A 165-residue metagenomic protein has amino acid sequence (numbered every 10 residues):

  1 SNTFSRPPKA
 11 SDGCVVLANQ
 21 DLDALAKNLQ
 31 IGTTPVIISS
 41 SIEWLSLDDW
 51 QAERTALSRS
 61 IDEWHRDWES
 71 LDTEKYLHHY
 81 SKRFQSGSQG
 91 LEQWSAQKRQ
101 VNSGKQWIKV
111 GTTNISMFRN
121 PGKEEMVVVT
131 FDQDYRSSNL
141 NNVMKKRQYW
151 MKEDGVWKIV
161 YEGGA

Functional and structural regions predicted by a protein language model:
S1-D62: Exported/periplasmic cell-wall-interacting domains
N2, N19-Q20, S41-W44, I115 (+3 more regions): Solvent-exposed coil/turn segments that connect beta secondary-structure elements in extracytoplasmic/periplasmic
G32-T34, T73, V156: Loop/turn elements at helix/coil->beta-strand transitions in domains of secreted/extracellular proteins
W64, Y76, W94, V129 (+1 more regions): Hydrophobic pocket/interface hotspot
S70-R83: Short, well-ordered alpha-helical segments enriched in acidic and aromatic residues
G87-W94: Short, charge-rich amphipathic alpha-helical segments embedded in non-transmembrane helical bundles/solenoids
R99-R147: Surface-exposed, charged secondary-structure patches
N142-A165: Short beta-strand edge/turn micro-motifs at domain boundaries
